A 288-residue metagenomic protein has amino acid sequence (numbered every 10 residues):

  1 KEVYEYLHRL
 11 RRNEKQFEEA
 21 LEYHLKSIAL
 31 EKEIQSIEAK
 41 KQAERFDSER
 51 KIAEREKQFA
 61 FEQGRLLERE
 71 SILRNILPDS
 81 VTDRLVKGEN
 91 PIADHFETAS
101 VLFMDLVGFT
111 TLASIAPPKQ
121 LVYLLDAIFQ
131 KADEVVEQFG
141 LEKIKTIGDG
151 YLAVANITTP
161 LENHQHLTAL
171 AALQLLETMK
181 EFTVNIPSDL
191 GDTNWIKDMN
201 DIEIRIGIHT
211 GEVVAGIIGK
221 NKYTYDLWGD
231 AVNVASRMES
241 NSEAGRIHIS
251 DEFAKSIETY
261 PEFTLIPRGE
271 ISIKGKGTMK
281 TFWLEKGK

Functional and structural regions predicted by a protein language model:
K26, V213, N241-K288: Cytosolic regulatory/linker segments at or just downstream of nucleotide-handling modules in signal-transduction
L30-E33, I37, T178: Residue position in alpha-helical solenoids
A39-F96, N185: Regulatory cytosolic signal-relay segments
R69, K87-L170: Catalytic NTP-binding/metal-coordinating core of nucleotidyl cyclase/transferase enzymes
L125-L141, I157-I206, T210, D230-E239 (+3 more regions): Alpha-helical scaffold within the catalytic cores of cyclic-nucleotide enzymes
